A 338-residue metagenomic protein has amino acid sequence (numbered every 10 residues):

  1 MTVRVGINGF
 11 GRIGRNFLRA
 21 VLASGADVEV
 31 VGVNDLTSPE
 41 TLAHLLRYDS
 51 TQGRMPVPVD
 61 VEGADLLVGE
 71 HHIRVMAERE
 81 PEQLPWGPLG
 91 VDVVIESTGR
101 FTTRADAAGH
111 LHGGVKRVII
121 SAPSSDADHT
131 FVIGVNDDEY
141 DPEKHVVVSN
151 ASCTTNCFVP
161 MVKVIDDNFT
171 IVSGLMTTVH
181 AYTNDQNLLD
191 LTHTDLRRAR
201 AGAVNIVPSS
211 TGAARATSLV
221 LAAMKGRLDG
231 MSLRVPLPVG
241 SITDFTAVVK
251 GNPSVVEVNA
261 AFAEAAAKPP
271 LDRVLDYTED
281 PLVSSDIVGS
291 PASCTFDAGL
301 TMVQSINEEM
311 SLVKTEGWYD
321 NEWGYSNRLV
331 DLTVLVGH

Functional and structural regions predicted by a protein language model:
M1-A199, Q304-N307, D331: N-terminal Rossmann-like NAD(P) cofactor-binding subdomain of oxidoreductases, focused on the glycine-rich
N8, R12, E40, L89 (+11 more regions): Conserved active-site and cofactor/substrate-binding residues in soluble primary-metabolism enzymes
L22-A26, K163-I171, A181-N184, T211 (+5 more regions): Generic secondary-structure signature for well-ordered alpha-helical cores
I73, G174, V204, C294 (+1 more regions): A broad, low-specificity signal marking well-ordered, structured residues that form hydrophobic/aromatic
H129, V204, T243: Small-molecule pocket liners
D167-P238: Acidic, glycine-rich segments within the central catalytic cores of soluble metabolic enzymes that bind/position
G230, I242-H338: C-terminal active-site/capping subdomain that shapes the small-molecule cofactor and substrate pocket of enzyme
